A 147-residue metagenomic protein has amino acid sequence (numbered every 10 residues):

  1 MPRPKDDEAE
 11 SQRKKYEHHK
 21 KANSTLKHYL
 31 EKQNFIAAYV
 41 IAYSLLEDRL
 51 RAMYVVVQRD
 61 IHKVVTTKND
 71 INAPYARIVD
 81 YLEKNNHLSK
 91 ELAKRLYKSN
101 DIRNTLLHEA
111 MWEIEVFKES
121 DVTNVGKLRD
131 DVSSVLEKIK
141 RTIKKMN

Functional and structural regions predicted by a protein language model:
M1-E17, S24, D60-I61, P74-H87 (+1 more regions): Terminal, compositionally biased low-complexity regions
R3-A73: Amphipathic alpha-helical interface elements
A22, I41, P74-I78, L92-R95 (+1 more regions): Amphipathic alpha-helical interface surfaces
Q33, N86-S89: Short glycine-centered helix-capping/turn motifs at secondary-structure transition points
D48-V55, Y81, I102-T105, E109-W112: Amphipathic alpha-helical interaction surfaces
K90-N147: Charge-enriched, short contiguous segments at helix-coil
